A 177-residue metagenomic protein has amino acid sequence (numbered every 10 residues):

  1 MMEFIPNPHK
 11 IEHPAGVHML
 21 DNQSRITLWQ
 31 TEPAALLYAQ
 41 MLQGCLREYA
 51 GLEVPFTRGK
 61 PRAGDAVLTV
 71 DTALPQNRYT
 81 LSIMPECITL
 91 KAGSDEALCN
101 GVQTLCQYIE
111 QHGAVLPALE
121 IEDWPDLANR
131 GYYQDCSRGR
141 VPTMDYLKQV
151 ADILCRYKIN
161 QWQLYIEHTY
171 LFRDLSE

Functional and structural regions predicted by a protein language model:
M1-R130: Contiguous, structured surface segment used for ligand recognition
W29-T31, D135-S137, E167: Short strand-loop junctions, especially beta-strand C-caps/beta-turns that link beta-sheets to coils or alpha-helices
A34-A35, R140-P142, T169-R173: Flexible loop/turn segments at secondary-structure boundaries
Y49-A50, G93, V141, D152-W162: Short, solvent-exposed loop/edge-beta patches enriched in aromatic
T89, Y133, Q163-Y165: Structured core elements
K91-A92, R130-T143, L175-E177: The substrate-binding groove and active-site-proximal loops of carbohydrate-active enzymes, especially glycoside
Q103-C106, M144-D152: Amphipathic, non-transmembrane alpha-helical secondary structure
Q149-V150, C155-E177: Aromatic-lined carbohydrate-binding/catalytic grooves of carbohydrate-active enzymes
